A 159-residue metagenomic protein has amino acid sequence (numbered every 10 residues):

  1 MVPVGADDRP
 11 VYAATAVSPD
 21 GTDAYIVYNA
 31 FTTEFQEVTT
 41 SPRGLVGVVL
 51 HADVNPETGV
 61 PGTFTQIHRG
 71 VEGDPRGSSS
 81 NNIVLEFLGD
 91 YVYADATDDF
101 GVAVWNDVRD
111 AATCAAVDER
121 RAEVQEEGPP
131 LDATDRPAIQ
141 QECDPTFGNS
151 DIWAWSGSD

Functional and structural regions predicted by a protein language model:
M1-D159: Extracellular, repeat-based ectodomains that mediate carbohydrate processing or recognition
